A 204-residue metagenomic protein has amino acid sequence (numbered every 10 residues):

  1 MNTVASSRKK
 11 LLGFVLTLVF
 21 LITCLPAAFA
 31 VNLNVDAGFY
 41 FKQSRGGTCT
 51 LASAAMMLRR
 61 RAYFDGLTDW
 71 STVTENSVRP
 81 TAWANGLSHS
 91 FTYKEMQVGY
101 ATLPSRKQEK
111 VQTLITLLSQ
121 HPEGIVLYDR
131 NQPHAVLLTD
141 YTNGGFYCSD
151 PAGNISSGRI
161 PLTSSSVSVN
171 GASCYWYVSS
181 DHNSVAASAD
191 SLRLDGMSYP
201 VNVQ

Functional and structural regions predicted by a protein language model:
T3-V15: Bacterial N-terminal signal peptides that target proteins for export
F14-T23: Bacterial N-terminal signal peptides
L18, G47, H134-V136: Residue-level detector of short, conserved catalytic/binding motifs and their immediate flanks
C24-L33: Sec-dependent signal peptide cleavage junction
N32-A37, L58-Q204: Conserved active-site-adjacent core of cysteine acyl-enzyme catalytic domains
V35-R45: A short glycine/serine-rich beta->alpha loop
Q43-A52, S105-Q108: Soluble non-cytosolic domains of exported or imported proteins
S53-M57: Stable alpha-helical structural segments in soluble proteins, enriched in small hydrophobic residues
